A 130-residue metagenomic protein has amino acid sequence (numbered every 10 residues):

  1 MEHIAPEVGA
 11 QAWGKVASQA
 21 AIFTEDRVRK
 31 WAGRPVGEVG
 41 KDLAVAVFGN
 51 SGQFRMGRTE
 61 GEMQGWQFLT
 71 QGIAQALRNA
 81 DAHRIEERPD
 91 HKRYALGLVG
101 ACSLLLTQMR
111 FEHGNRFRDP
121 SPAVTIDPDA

Functional and structural regions predicted by a protein language model:
M1-I73, R88, K92, F111-A130: Amphipathic alpha-helical interface elements
Q75-R88: Short helix/strand-capping connector loops at secondary-structure junctions
Y94-E112: Structured adenosyl-cofactor binding patch, chiefly the S-adenosyl-L-methionine
